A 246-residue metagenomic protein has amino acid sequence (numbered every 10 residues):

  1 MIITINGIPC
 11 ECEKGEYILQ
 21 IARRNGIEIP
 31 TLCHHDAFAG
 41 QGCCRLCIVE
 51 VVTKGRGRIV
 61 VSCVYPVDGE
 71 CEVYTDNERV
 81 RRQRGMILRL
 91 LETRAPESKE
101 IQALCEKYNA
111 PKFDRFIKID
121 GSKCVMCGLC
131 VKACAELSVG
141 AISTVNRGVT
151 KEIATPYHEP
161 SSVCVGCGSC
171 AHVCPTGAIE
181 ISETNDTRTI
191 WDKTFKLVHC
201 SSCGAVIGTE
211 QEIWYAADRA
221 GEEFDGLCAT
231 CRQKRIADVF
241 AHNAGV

Functional and structural regions predicted by a protein language model:
I2-C167, A171-V173, G177-E180, K193-C200 (+3 more regions): Ferredoxin-type iron-sulfur electron-transfer modules and their immediate structural context
T187-W191: Short, intrinsically disordered linker segments that flank or connect zinc-binding domains
A216-A220: Long terminal segments
